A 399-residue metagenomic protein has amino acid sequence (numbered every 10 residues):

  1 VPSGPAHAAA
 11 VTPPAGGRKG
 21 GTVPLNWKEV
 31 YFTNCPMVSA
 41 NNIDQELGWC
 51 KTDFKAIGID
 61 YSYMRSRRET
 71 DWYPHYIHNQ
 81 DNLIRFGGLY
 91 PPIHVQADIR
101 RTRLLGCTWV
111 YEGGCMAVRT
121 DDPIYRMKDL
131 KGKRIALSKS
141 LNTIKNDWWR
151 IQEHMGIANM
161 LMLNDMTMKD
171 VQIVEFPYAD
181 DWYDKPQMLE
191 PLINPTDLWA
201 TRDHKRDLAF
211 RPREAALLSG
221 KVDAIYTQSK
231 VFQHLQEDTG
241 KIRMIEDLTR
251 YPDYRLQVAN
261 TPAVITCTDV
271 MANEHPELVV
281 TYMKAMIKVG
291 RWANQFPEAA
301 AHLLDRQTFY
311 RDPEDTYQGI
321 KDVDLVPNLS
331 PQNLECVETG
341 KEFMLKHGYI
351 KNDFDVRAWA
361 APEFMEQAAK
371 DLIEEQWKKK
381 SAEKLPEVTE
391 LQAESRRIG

Functional and structural regions predicted by a protein language model:
V1-P2, L217: N-terminal export leaders
P2-T12: N-terminal twin-arginine translocation
A10-M188, V388-G399: Short, glycine-/small- and polar/acidic-enriched structural segments that line small-molecule recognition paths
V11-R18, L345-G399: Conserved C-terminal helix/tail region of periplasmic/extracytoplasmic solute-binding proteins
K51-A56, Y251-R255, L325-Q332: Short, solvent-exposed loop/beta-turn-alpha elements that line the ligand-binding surface or hinge of extracytoplasmic
Y90, W182-D305: Pocket-lining segment of extracytoplasmic ligand-binding domains
T102-V110, Q172-F176, K241-A259, D355: Short beta-strand->loop
A272-K351: Secondary-structure end/capping motifs
